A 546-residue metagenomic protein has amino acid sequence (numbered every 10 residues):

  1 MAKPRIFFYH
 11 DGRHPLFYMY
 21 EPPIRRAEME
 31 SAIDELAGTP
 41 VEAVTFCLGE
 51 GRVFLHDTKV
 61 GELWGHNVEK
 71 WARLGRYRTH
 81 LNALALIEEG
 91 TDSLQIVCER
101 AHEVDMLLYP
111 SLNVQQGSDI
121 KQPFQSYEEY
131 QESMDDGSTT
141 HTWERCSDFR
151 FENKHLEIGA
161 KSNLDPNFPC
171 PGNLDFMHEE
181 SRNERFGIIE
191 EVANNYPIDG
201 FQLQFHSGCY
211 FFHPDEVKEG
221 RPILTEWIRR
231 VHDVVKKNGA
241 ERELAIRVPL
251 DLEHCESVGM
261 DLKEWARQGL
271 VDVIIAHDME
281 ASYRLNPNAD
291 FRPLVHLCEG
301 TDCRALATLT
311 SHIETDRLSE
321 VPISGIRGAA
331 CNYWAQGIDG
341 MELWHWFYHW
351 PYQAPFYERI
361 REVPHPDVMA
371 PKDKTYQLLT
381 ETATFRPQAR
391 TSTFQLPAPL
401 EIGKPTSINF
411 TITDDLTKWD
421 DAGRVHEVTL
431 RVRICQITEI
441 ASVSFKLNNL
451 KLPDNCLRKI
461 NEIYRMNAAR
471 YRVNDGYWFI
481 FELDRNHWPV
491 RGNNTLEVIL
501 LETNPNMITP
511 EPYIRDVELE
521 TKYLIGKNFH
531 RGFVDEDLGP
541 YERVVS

Functional and structural regions predicted by a protein language model:
K3-R26, N67-E99, E103, P110-N195 (+1 more regions): Active-site-adjacent "subsite" loops/lids of carbohydrate-active enzymes
L16-F17, P22-A27, G49-F54, I87-E88 (+4 more regions): Acidic-and-aromatic substrate-binding clefts and catalytic sites of carbohydrate-active enzymes
A27-T58, V192-G200, L270-I274, Y333-G340: Catalytic domains of carbohydrate-active enzymes, especially glycoside hydrolases
V41-E88, C209-P214, V273-N288, R292: Aromatic-lined carbohydrate-binding/catalytic grooves of carbohydrate-active enzymes
E180-C303, L309, G325, I338: Active-site neighborhood of glycoside hydrolase catalytic domains
Q336-D420: Aromatic- and carboxylate-lined catalytic core of secreted/periplasmic carbohydrate-active enzymes
K418-L430, T438, R491: Extended extracellular/luminal ectodomain segments enriched in beta-structured repeat modules
C435-F529, D535-R543: Beta-strand-rich ligand-recognition modules
